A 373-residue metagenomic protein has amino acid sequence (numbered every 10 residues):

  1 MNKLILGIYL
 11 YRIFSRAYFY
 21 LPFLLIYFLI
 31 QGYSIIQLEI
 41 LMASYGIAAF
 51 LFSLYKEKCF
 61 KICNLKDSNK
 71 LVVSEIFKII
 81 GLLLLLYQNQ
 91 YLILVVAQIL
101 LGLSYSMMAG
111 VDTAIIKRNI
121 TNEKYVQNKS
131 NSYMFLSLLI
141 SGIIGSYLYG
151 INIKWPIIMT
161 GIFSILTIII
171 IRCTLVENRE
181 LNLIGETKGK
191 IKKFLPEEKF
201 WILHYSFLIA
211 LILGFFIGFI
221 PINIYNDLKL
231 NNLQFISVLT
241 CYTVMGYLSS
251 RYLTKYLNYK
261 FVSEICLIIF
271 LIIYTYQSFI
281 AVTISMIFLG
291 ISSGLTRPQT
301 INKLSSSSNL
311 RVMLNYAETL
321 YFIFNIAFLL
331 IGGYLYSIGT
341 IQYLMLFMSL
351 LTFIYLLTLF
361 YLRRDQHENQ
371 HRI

Functional and structural regions predicted by a protein language model:
M1-F50, E198-L239, E318, N325: Helix-loop boundary and gating motifs at the non-cytosolic
M1-N2, T174-H204: Juxtamembrane intracellular "pre-TM" segments in multi-pass secondary transporters
I47-L54, S137-I140, F235-L257: Transmembrane alpha-helices of Major Facilitator/SLC transporters
F52-K66, Y149, Y247-Y259, Y336: Helix-to-loop junctions at the C-terminal end of transmembrane segments in multipass secondary transporters
N69-L84, Y259-Y274: Structural signature of the two symmetry-related core transmembrane helices
I99-F135: Cytoplasmic helix-loop-helix junction between adjacent transmembrane helices in 12-TM secondary transporters
K260-R297: C-terminal transmembrane helical hairpin of 12-TM major facilitator-type secondary transporters
S308-T340: A late C-terminal transmembrane helix in Major Facilitator Superfamily
